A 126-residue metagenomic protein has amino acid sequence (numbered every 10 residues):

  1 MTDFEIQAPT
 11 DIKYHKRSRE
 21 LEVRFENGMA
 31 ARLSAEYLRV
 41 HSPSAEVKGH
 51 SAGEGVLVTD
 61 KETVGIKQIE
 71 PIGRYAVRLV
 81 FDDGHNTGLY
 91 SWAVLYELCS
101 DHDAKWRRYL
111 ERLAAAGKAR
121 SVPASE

Functional and structural regions predicted by a protein language model:
M1-E126: Motif-centric detector for short Cys/His coordination patterns
